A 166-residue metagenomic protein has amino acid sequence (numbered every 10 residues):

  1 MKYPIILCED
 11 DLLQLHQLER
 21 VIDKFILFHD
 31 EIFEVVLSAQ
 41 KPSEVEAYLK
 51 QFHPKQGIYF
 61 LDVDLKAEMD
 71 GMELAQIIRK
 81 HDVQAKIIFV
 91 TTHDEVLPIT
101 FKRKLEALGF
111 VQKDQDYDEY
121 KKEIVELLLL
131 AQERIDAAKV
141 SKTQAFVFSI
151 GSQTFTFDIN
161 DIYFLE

Functional and structural regions predicted by a protein language model:
M1-P4: Non-catalytic signal-transmission and effector/linker regions of two-component phosphorelay proteins
E9-D10: Conserved acidic carboxylate
L13-L27: Amphipathic alpha1 helix at the N-terminus of the CheY-like receiver
H16-R20, V35-I58: Acidic, metal-coordinating helix/loop segments flanking the phosphotransfer/catalytic sites of two-component signaling
F28-V35: Short mixed-charge
F33, K55-D136: CheY-like receiver
K122-E166: Conserved binding/recognition cores within well-folded domains
